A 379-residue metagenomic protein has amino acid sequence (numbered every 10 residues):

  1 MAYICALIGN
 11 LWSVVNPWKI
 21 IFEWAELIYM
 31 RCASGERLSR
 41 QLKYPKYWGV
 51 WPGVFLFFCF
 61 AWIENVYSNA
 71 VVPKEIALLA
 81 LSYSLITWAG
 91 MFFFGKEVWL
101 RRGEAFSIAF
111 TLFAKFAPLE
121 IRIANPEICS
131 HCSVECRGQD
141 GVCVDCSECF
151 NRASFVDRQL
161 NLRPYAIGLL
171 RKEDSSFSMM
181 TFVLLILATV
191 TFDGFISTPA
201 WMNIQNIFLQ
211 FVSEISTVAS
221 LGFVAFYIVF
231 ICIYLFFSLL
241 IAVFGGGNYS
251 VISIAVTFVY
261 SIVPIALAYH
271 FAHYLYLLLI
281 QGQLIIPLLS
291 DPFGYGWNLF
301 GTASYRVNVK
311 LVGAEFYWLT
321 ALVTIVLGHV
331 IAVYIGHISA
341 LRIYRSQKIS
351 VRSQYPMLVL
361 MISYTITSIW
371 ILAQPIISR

Functional and structural regions predicted by a protein language model:
M1, P45-V54, G103-F106, L169-L185 (+2 more regions): Alpha-helical transmembrane segments and their helix-start/interface "positive-inside/aromatic belt" motifs in integral
M1-Q159, F192: Transmembrane-helix bundle segments that line or gate the permeation/cavity pathway in multi-pass membrane proteins
A2-A6, M180-F192, S261-I285, M361-I366: Hydrophobic alpha-helical membrane-insertion segments
A2-S13, L56-Y67, T87-F92, V190-I196 (+2 more regions): Transmembrane alpha-helical segments in integral membrane proteins
V14-P17, V190-P199, I228-L240, I265-G296: Transmembrane alpha-helix/helix-exit interface in multi-pass inner-membrane proteins
F92, L100-L239: Long, internal scaffold/assembly segments composed of regular secondary structure
Y260-H270, Y274-H337, R345, R352-S353 (+1 more regions): Hydrophobic alpha-helical transmembrane segments and adjacent short intramembrane/lumenal linkers of inner/organellar
T367-R379: Juxtamembrane boundary at the C-terminal end of a transmembrane helix
